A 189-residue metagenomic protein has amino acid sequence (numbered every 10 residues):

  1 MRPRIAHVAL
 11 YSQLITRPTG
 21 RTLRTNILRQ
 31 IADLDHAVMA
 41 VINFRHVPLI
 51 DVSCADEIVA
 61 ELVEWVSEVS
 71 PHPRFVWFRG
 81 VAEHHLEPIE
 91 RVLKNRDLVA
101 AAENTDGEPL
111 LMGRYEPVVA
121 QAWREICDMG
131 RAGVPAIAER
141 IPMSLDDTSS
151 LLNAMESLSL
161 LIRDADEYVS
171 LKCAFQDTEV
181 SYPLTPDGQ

Functional and structural regions predicted by a protein language model:
M1-Q13: N-terminal, leucine/charged-rich tether regions that mediate assembly and partner docking in large macromolecular
Y11-M39, F44-L98: Amphipathic alpha-helical interaction surfaces in cytosolic regulatory modules
D33-H36, I126-G130: Short helix-capping/hinge SLiMs at alpha-helix to coil transitions
V41, D128-I141: Short acidic, hydrophobic short linear motifs in intrinsically disordered regions
V52, P142-L158: Short amphipathic alpha-helical interaction segments
K94-C127, D147-S150: Short alpha-helical segments that sit at the start of domains
R163-Q189: Short, cationic-aromatic polyanion-contact patches
